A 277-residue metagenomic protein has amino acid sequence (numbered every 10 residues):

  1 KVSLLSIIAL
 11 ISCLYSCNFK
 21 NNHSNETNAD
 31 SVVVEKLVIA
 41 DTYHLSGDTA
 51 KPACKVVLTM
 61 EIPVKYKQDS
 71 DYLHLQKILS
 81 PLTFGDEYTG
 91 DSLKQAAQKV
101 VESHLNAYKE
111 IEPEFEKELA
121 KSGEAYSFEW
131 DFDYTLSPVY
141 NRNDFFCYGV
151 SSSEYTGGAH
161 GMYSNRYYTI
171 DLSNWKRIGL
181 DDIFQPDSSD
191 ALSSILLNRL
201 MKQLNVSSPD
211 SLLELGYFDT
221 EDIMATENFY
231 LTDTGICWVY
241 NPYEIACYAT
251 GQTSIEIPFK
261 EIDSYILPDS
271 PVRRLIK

Functional and structural regions predicted by a protein language model:
K1-L5: Bacterial N-terminal signal peptides that target proteins for export
C13-S16: C-terminal motif of bacterial Sec signal peptides marking the signal peptidase cleavage site
N18-K277: Compositionally biased intrinsically disordered regions enriched in Thr/Gly
